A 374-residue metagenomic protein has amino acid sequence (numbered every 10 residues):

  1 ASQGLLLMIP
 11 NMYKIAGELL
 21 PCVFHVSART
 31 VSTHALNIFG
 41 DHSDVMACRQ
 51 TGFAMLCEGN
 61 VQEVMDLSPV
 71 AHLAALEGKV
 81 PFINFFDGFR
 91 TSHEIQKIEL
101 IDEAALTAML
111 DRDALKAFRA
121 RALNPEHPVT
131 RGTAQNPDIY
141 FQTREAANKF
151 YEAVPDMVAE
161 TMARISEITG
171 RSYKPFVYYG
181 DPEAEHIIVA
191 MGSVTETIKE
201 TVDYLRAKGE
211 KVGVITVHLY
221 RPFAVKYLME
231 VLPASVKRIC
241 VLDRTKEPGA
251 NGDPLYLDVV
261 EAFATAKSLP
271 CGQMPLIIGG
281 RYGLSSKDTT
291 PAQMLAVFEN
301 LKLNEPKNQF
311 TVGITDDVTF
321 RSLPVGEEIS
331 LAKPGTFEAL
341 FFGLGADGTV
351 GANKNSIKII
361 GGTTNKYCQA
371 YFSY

Functional and structural regions predicted by a protein language model:
Q3-L56, N84-F85, A105-T107: N-terminal alpha/beta PP-like core and its mobile active-site loop of ThDP/TPP-dependent enzymes
L7-M12, T33-F39, D66-P69, H93-L100 (+5 more regions): Short acidic, glycine/serine/threonine-rich loops at helix termini
I38-G88, R112, E261-A264, S268-G283: Conserved thiamine diphosphate
F82-V177: Conformationally flexible catalytic loops at phosphate/diphosphate-handling active centers
A163-H186, S322-T336: Glycine-/acidic-rich phosphate or pyrophosphate-binding loops and their flanking alpha/beta elements
I168, P182, V189-H218, G335-Y374: Anionic-ligand anchoring segments at beta-strand to alpha-helix junctions in alpha/beta enzyme folds, i.e., glycine
R238-A332: Peripheral docking tails and interdomain loops at the edges of cofactor- or intermediate-handling domains
